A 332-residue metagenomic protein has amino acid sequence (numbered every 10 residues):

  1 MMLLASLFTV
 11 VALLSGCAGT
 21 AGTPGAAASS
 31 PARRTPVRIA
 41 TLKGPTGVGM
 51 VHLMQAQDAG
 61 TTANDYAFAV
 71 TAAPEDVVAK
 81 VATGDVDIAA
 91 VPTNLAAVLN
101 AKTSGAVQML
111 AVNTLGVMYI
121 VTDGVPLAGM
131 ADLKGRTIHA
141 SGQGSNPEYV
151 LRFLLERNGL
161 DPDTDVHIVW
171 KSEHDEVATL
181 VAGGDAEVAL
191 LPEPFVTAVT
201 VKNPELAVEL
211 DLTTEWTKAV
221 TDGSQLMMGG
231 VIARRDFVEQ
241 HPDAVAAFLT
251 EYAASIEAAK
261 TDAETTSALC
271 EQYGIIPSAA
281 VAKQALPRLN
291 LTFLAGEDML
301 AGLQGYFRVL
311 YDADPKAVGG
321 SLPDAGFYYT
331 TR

Functional and structural regions predicted by a protein language model:
M1-P36: Short, low-complexity disordered leader/linker segments with a strong preference for bacterial N-terminal type II
P24-D161, I168-W170, E187-E193, E209-L210: Short, glycine-/small- and polar/acidic-enriched structural segments that line small-molecule recognition paths
G47-V51, V78, A82, T93-A96 (+13 more regions): Extracytoplasmic/secreted envelope proteins and their assembly/folding machinery, especially bacterial periplasmic
Q57-N64, T213-S224, L291-M299: Short, solvent-exposed loop/beta-turn-alpha elements that line the ligand-binding surface or hinge of extracytoplasmic
N94-L95, T103, V169, D175-L269: Pocket-lining segment of extracytoplasmic ligand-binding domains
P162-V166, G274-A285, V318-D324: Short, surface-exposed acidic
V238-A313: Secondary-structure end/capping motifs
Q304-R332: Conserved C-terminal helix/tail region of periplasmic/extracytoplasmic solute-binding proteins
